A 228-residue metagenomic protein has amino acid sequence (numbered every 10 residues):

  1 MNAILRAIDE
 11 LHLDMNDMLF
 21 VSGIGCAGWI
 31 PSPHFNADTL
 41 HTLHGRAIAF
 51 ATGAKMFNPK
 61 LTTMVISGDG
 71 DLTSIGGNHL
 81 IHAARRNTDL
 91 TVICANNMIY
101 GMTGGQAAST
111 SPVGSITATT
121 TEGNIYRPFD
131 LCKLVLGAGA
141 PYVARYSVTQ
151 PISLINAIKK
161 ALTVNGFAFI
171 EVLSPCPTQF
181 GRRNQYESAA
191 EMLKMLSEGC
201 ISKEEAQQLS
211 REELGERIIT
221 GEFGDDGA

Functional and structural regions predicted by a protein language model:
M1-L43: Active-site diphosphate/adenylate-binding microenvironment
D14-M18, A37, F57-T63, R85-L90 (+4 more regions): Short coil/turn connectors at secondary-structure junctions
I24-C26, N97-I99, Q150, L173-Q179 (+1 more regions): Glycine-rich beta-alpha junction loops
C26-G101: Thiamine diphosphate
A37-T39, A83, A108-P112, Y186-A189: Short, hinge-like loop/turn segments at secondary-structure boundaries
V65-S67, Y142-S147, F169: Short catalytic-loop micro-motif centered on adjacent basic/acidic residues
A108-K160: Conserved thiamine diphosphate
S174-A228: Flexible, low-complexity linker and terminal segments
